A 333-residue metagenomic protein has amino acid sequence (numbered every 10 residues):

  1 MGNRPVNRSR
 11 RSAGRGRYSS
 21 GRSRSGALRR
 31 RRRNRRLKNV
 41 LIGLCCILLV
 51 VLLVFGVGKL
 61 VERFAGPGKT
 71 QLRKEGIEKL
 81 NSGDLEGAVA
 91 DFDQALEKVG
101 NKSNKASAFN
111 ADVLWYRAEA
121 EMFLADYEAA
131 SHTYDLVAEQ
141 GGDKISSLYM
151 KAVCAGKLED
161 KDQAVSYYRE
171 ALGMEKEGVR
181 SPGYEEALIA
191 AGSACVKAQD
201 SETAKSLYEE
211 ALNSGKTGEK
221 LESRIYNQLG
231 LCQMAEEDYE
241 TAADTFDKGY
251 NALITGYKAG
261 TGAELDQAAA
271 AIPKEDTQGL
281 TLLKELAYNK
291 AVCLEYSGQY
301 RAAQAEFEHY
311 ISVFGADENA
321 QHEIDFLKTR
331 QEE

Functional and structural regions predicted by a protein language model:
T70, N104-D112, S146, V179-P182 (+5 more regions): Start-of-helix register in tetratricopeptide repeats
N81, F123, K157-L158, A190 (+5 more regions): Register position in tetratricopeptide repeats
L85-E86, Y127, K161, S201 (+2 more regions): TPR-repeat structural position
